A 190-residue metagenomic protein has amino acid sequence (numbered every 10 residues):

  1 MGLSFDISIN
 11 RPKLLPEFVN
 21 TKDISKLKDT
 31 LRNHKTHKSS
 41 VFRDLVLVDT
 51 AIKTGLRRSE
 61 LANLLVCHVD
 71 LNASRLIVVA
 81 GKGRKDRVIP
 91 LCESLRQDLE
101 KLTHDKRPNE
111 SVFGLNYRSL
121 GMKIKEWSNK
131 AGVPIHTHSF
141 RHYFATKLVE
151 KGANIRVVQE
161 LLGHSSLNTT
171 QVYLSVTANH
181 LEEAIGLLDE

Functional and structural regions predicted by a protein language model:
M1-E190: Conserved catalytic core of the tyrosine transesterase superfamily
